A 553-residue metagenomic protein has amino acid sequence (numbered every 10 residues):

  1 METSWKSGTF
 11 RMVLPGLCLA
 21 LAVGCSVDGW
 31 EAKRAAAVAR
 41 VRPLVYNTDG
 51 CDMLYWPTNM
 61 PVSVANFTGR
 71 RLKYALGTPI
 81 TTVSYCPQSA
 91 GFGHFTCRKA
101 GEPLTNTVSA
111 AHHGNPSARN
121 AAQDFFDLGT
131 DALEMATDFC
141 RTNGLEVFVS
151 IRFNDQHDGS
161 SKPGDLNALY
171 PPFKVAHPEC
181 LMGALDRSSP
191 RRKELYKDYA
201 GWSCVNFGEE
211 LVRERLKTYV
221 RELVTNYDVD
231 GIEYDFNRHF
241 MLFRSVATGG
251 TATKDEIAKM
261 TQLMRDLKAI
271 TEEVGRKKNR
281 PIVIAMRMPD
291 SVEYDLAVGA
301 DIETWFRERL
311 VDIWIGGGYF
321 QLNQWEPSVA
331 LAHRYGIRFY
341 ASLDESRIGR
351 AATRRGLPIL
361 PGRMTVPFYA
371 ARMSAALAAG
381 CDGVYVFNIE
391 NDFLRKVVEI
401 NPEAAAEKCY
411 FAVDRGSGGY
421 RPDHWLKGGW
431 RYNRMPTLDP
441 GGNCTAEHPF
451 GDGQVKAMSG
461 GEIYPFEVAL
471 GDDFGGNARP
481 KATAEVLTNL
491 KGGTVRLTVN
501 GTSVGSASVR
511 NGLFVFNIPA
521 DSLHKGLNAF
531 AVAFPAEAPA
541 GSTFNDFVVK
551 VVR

Functional and structural regions predicted by a protein language model:
A39-A65, N106-T107, A111, N115-D138 (+3 more regions): Active-site-adjacent "subsite" loops/lids of carbohydrate-active enzymes
T48-C51, P281-V283, R287-S291, H333-V366: Active-site clefts of carbohydrate-active enzymes
N66-G93, N226-G231, L310-G316, A378-G383: Catalytic domains of carbohydrate-active enzymes, especially glycoside hydrolases
I80-F126, M241, A247-G249, I313 (+1 more regions): Aromatic-lined carbohydrate-binding/catalytic grooves of carbohydrate-active enzymes
T81-Q88, I313-Q324, L360-R434: Substrate-binding cleft of secreted/luminal carbohydrate-active enzymes
L211-G336, F368: Active-site neighborhood of glycoside hydrolase catalytic domains
D473-T483: Extended extracellular/luminal ectodomain segments enriched in beta-structured repeat modules
L487-R553: Beta-strand-rich ligand-recognition modules
